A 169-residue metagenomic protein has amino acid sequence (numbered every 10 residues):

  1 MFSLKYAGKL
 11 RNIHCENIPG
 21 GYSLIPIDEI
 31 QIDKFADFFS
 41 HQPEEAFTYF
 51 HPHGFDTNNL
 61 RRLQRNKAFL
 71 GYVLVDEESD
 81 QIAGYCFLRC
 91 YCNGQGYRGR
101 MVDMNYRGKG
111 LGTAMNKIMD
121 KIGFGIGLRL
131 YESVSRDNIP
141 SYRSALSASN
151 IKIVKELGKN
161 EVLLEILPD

Functional and structural regions predicted by a protein language model:
G21-D37: A short beta-loop-alpha structural element at the N-terminal edge of CoA-dependent acyl/N-acetyltransferase catalytic
E45-Q95: Acetyl-CoA-dependent GNAT
V75, G99-K109, V134-S135: A short, internal acetyl-CoA/4′-phosphopantetheine-binding micro-motif in the GNAT/acyltransferase core
R89-R98, R107, E156-K159: A conserved beta-turn-beta hairpin within the catalytic core of GNAT-like acetyltransferases that forms part
Y106, G110-I118: Conserved acetyl-CoA pyrophosphate-binding loop and the N-cap/start of the following alpha-helix in GNAT-like
T113, R136-L157: Conserved active-site alpha-helix within GNAT-family acetyltransferase domains
G123-S135: Conserved GNAT acetyl-CoA-binding A-motif
E156-D169: C-terminal "cap" of GNAT-fold acetyltransferases
